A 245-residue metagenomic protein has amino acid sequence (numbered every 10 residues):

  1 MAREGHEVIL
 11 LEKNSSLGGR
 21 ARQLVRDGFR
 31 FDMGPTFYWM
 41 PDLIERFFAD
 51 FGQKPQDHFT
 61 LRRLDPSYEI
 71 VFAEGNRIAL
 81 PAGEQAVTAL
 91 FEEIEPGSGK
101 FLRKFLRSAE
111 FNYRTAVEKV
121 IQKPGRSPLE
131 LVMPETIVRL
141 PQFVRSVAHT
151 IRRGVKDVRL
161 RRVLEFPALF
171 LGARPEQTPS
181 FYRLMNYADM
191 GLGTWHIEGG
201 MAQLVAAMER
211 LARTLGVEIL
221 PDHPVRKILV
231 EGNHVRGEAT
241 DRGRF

Functional and structural regions predicted by a protein language model:
M1-R114: N-terminal glycine-rich phosphate/pyrophosphate-binding loop and immediately adjacent elements
L11, R162-L164, L220-P221, T240: General beta-strand structural signal in soluble alpha/beta enzymes
L11-N14, P179-R183: Active-site-adjacent bridging/hinge elements
L17-G19, L171-G172, K227-L229: Flexible loop/turn segments at secondary-structure boundaries
A73-G75, T240-G243: Glycine-centered tight beta-turn/hairpin loop motif at sheet-sheet or coil-to-beta transitions
A73-P179: Rossmann-like flavin
L184-D241: Helical element adjacent to the flavin cofactor pocket in flavoenzyme catalytic cores
